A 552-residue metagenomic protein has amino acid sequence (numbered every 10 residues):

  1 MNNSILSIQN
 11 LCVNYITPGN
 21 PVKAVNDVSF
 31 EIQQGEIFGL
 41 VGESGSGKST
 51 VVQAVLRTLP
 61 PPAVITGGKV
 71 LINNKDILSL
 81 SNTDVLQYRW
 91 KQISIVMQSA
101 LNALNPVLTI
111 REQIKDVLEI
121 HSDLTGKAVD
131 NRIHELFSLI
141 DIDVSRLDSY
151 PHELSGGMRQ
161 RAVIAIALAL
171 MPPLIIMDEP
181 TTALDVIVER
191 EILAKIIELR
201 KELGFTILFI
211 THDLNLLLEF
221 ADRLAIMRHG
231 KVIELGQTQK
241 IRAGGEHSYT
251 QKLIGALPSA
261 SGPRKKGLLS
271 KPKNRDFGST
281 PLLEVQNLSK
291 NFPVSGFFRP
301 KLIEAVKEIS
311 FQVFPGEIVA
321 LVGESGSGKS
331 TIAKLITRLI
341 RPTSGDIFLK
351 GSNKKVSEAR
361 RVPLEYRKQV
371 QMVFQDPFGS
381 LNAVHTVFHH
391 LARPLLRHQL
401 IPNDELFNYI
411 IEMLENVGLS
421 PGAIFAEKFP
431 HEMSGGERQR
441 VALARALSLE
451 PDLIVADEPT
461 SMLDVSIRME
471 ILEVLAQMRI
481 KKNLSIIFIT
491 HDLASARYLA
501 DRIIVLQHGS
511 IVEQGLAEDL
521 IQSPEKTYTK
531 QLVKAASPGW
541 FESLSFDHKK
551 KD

Functional and structural regions predicted by a protein language model:
V41-G42, V322-E324: The feature captures the beta-strand-to-loop junction immediately N-terminal to the Walker
D76, A128-S145, E405-I424: Conserved ABC ATPase "signature" region
I77-S94, I120, K240-G245, F297-P300 (+4 more regions): ABC ATPase NBD coupling module
A162, A167-L168, V441, L447: ABC ATPase C-loop
A169-P173, S448-D452: A short, proline-enriched helix->beta-strand linker immediately N-terminal to the Walker B motif in ABC-type P-loop
L217-E219, A496-Y498: A short, surface-exposed alpha-helical micro-motif characterized by mixed small hydrophobic and charged/polar residues
V232-G236, G244, Q514-G515: ABC ATPase "signature
